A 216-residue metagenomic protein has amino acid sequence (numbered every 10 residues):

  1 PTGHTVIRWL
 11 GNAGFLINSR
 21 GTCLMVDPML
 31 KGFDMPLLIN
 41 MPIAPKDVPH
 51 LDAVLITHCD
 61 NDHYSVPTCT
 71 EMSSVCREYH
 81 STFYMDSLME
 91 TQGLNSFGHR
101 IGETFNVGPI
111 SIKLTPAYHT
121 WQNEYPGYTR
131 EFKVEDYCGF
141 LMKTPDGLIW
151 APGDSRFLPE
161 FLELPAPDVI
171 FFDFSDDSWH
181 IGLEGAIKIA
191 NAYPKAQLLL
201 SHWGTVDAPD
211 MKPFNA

Functional and structural regions predicted by a protein language model:
P1-A13: Bacterial Sec-exported substrate-binding components of ABC uptake systems
T2-T5, N18-L24, T104-K113, K143-I149: Beta-strand-turn-beta hairpins that frame and shape the catalytic cleft of phosphate-ester-processing enzymes
L10, G14-C59, V66-E71, W121-E131 (+1 more regions): Pre-active-site segment of Zn-dependent metallo-hydrolases
T22-G32, H99-F105, P109-T120, R156-F157 (+1 more regions): Conserved catalytic scaffold of divalent metal-dependent phosphoesterases
M25-D27, H50-D62, Y79-T82, W150-G153 (+2 more regions): Active-site neighborhood of phospho(di)ester-bond hydrolases with catalytic His/Asp-centered motifs
P42-F105, K113, Y118-W121: Active-site HxH/HxHxD metal-binding segment of metal-dependent hydrolases
H80, Y84-S87, R156-A216: Cap/insert and terminal regions of metallo-dependent hydrolase folds
K113-D146, E160: Active-site-proximal loop/helix segment associated with metal-binding centers of metalloenzymes
